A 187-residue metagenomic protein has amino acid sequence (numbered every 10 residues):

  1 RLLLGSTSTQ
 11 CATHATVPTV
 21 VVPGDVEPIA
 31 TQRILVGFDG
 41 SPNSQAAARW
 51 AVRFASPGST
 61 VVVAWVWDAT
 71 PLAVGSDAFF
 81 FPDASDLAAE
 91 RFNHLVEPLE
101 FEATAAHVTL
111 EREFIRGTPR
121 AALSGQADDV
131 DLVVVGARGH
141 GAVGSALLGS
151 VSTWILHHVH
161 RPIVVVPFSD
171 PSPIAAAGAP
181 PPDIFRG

Functional and structural regions predicted by a protein language model:
R1-Q10, A30-R33, V135-H158, S172-P173: Glycine-rich, Arg-bearing micro-motifs that act as flexible, cationic patches
T9, R49, E97, A121 (+1 more regions): Active-site phosphate/pyrophosphate- and oxyanion-stabilizing loops and adjacent acidic/basic residues in soluble
T19-G24, I163-P167: Short beta-strand elements of ligand-binding domains
P23, D39, R138-G139: Short glycine-/small-residue-rich Rossmann-like dinucleotide-binding loops
Q32-P82, T104, E111-E113, Q126 (+4 more regions): Small/aliphatic-rich secondary-structure junction motif
F81-H94: A short acidic, glycine-rich active-site loop that binds or catalyzes chemistry on phosphate/adenosine moieties
L95-E111: A structural motif corresponding to the C-terminal end of an alpha-helix and its immediate exit/capping segment
F114-A122: Charged docking surfaces used in two-component/phosphorelay signaling
